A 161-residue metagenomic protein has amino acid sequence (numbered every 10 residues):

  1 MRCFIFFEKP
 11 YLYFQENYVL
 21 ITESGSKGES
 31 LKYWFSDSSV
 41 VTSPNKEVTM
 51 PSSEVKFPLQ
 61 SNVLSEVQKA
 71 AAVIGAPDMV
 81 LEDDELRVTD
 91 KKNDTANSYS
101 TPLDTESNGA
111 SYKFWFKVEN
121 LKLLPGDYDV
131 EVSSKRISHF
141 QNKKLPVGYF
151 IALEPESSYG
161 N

Functional and structural regions predicted by a protein language model:
M1-Y33, M50-N161: DNA polymerase processivity clamps
S38-V55: Long, charge-dense
